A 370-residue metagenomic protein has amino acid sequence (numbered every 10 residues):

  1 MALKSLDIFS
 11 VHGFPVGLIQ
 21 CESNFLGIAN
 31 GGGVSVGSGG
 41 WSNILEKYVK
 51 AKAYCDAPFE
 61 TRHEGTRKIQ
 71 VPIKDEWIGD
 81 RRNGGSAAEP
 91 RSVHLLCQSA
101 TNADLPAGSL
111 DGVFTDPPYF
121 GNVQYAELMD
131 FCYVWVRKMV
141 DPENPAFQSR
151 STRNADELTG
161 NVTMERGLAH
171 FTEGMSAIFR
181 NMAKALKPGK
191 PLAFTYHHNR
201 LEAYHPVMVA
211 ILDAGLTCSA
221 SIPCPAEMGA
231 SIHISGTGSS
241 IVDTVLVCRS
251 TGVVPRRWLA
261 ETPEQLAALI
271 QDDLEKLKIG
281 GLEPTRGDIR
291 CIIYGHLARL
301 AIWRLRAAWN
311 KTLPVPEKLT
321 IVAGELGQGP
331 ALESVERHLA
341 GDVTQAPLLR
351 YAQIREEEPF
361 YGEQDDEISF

Functional and structural regions predicted by a protein language model:
M1-P106, Q124-M164, I178, E202-Y204 (+6 more regions): Nucleic-acid modification enzymes, centered on SAM-dependent nucleic-acid methyltransferases
A100-L128, M182-A185, F194-H197, I211 (+2 more regions): Conserved proline-anchored active-site loop of SAM-dependent methyltransferases that bridges a beta-strand
V123, E165-F171, F194-E202: Acceptor-substrate binding/catalytic loop of class I
K138-P142, N181, L186-L192: Short glycine-dipeptide loop
T172-P188, V209-A214: A short glycine-rich, Lys/Arg-flanked "PGG" loop and its adjoining helix->strand segment in the class I
